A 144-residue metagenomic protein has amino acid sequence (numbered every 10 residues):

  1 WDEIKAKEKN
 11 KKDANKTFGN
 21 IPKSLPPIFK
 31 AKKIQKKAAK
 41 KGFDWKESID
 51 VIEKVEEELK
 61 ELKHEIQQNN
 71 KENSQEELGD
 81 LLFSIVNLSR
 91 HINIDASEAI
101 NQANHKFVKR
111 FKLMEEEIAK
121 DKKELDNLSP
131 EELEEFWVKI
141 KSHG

Functional and structural regions predicted by a protein language model:
W1-L78, F83-G144: Flexible "arm" and connector segments at domain edges
